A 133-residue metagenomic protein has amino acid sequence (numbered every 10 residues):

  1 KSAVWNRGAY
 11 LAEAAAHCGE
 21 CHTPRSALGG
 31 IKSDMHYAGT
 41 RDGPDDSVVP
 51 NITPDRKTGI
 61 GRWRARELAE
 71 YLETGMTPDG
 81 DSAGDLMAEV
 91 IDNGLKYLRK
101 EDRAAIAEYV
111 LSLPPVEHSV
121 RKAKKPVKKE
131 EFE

Functional and structural regions predicted by a protein language model:
K1-E13, I60, P126-E133: Electrostatic cytochrome c docking/interface patches
R7, N51, L86: Conserved beta-strand positions that form and line the central face of beta-propeller blades
G8, A15-R25, L68, I106 (+2 more regions): The canonical Cys-X-X-Cys-His
A12, H22, E73-M76, P114: Protein kinase-like catalytic domain
A14-R41: Aromatic-anchored, glycine/proline-accented short structural segments that stabilize local strand-turns or short
A16, H36-P78, E89-R103: Electron-transfer interface patches adjacent to heme c in soluble/periplasmic c-type cytochromes and di-/multiheme
P24-I31, R62-E67, T77-A88, E117-V127: Extended intrinsically disordered, low-complexity coil regions enriched in Ser, Thr, Gly, Ala and often Pro
P50, A88-F132: A cross-kingdom marker for long, charged
